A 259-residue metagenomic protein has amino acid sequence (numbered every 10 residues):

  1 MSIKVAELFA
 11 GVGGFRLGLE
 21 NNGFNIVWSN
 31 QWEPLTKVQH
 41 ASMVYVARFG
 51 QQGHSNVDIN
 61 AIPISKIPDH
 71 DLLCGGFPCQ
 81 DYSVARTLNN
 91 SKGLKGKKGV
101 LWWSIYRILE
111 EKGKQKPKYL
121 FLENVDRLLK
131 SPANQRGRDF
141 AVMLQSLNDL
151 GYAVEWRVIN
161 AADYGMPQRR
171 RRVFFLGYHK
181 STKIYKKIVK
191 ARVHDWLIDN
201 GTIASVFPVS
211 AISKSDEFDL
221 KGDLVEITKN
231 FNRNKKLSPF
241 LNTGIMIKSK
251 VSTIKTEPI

Functional and structural regions predicted by a protein language model:
S2-I26, S146-D149, R172-I259: S-adenosyl-L-methionine-dependent DNA methyltransferase catalytic core
S2-K116, V125-F140, N148: Core alpha/beta nucleotide-donor-binding catalytic domains of modification enzymes
N56-V57, Y152-D163: Conserved S-adenosyl-L-methionine
P68-D69, P167-R172: A short, glycine/Asx- and small/polar-enriched loop/turn that sits immediately N-terminal to a beta-strand
C74, W156-V158, F174-L176: Conserved hydrophobic/aromatic beta-strand scaffold that supports enzyme active sites
K116, Y152-R157, I184-K186: Short secondary-structure capping/junction motifs at helix and strand boundaries
Y119-V125, R157: Short beta-strands and strand-loop turn motifs
S131-P132, D163-M166: Flexible, glycine-rich beta-alpha linker
